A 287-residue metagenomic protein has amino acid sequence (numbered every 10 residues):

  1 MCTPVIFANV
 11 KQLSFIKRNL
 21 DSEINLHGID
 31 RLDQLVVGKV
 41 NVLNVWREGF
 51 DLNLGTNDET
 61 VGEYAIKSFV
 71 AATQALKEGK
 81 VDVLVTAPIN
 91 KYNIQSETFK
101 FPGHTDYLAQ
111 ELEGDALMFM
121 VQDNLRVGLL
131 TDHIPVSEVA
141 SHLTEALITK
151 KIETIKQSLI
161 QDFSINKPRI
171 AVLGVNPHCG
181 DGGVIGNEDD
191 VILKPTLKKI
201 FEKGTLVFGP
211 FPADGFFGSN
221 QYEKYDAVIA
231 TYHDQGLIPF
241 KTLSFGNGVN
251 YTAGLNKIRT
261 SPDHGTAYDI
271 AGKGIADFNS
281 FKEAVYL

Functional and structural regions predicted by a protein language model:
M1-G103, A146-T231, Q235-K241, G246-V249 (+3 more regions): Contiguous, glycine/small-aliphatic-enriched amphipathic segments in soluble metabolic enzymes
F99-P135: Flexible loop/hinge segments that line or gate small-molecule binding clefts
E111-L125, A253-D269: Short, flexible loop segments at boundaries between secondary-structure elements
T131, P135-A140, A267-I270: Intrinsically disordered or low-complexity boundary/linker segments at protein termini and domain junctions
S137-E138, L143-E145, T149: Conserved anion/nucleotide-ligand pocket segment
